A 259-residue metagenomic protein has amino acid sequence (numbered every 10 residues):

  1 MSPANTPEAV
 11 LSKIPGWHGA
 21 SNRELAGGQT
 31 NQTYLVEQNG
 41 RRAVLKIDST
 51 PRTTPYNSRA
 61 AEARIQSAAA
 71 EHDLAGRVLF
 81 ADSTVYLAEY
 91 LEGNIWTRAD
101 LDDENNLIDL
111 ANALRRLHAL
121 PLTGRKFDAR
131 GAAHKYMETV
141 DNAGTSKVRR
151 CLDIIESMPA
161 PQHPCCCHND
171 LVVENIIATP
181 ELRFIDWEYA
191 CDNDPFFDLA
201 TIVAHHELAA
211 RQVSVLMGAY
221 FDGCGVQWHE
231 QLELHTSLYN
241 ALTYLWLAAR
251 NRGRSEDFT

Functional and structural regions predicted by a protein language model:
S2-H18, A119-N169, V173, T179 (+2 more regions): An alpha-helical support segment within catalytic cores of ATP-dependent transferases
W17-S21, G223-E233: Short, surface-exposed acidic
R23-A26, N31-E37, V44-L45, D153-L199 (+1 more regions): Active-site acidic catalytic loop and adjacent metal/ATP-binding pocket of ATP-dependent phosphoryl transfer enzymes
R23-F127, A143, P161: ATP-binding pocket architecture of kinase catalytic cores
R59, E230, L234-L238: Start-of-helix signal in alpha-solenoid helical-repeat scaffolds, especially tetratricopeptide repeats
D102, A143-S146, L208, V226 (+1 more regions): Alpha-helical structural elements of signaling/regulatory helical domains
D109, G144-C151, L216, E256-T259: Extended, well-ordered alpha-helical scaffold segments
F196-G225, S237-R254: Active-site activation/catalytic loop segments of kinase-like enzymes and analogous catalytic loops in related
